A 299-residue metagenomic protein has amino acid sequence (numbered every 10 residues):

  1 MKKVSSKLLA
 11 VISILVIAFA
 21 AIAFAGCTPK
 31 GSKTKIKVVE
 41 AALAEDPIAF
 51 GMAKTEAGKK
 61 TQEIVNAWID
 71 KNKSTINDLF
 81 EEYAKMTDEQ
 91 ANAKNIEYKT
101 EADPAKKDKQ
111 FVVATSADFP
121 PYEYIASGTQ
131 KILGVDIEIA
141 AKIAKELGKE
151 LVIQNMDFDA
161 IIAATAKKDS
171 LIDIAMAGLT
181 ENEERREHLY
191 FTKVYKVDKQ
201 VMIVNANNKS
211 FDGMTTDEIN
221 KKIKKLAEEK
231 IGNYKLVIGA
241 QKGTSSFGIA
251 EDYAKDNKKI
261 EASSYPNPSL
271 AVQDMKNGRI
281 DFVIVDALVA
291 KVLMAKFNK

Functional and structural regions predicted by a protein language model:
I22-G26: C-terminal motif of bacterial Sec signal peptides marking the signal peptidase cleavage site
T28-A44, A160-A163, A177-H188, G248-Y253 (+1 more regions): A ligand-binding cleft/hinge motif common to bilobed small-molecule-binding domains
K30, F50, V65, I143 (+3 more regions): Hydrophobic residues within well-ordered alpha-helices
G31-Q62, N66, Q90-K94, A117 (+3 more regions): Periplasmic-binding protein-like
T34-A44, A141, K145, E150-L226: Acidic, polar ligand-binding/catalytic clefts
A42-A91, I137-A141, K145-E146, N205-K221 (+1 more regions): Extended ligand-binding regions for polar small-molecule ligands
W68-E82, M86, K99-T100, P104-L179 (+1 more regions): Extracytoplasmic small-molecule ligand-binding "clamshell" domains of the periplasmic binding protein/Venus flytrap
A117-P120, T129-K145, V197-S269, A287-K291: Bilobed "Venus flytrap"/periplasmic-binding protein-like clamshell domains and structurally analogous long
